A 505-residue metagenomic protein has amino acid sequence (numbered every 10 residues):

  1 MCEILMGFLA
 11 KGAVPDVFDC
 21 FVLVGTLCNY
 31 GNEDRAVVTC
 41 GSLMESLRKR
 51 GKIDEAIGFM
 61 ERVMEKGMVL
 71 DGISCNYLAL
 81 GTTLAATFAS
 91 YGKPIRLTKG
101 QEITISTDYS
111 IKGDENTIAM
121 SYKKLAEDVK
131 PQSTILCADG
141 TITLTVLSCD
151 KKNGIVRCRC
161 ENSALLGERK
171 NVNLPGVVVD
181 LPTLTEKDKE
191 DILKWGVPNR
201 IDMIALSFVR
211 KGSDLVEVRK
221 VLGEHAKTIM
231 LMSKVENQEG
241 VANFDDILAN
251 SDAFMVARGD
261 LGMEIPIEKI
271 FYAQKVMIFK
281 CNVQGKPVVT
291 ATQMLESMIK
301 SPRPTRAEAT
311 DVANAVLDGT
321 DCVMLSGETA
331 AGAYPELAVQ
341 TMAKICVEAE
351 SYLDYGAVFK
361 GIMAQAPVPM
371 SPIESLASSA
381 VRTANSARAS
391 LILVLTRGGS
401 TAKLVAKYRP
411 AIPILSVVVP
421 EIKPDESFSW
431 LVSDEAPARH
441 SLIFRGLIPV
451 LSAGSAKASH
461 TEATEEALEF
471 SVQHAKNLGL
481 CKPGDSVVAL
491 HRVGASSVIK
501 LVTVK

Functional and structural regions predicted by a protein language model:
M1-C2, D16-F21, G25, A36-G41 (+4 more regions): Pentatricopeptide repeat
V14-P15, K49, V69-L70, A411: Short coil loop/turn residues that delineate tetratricopeptide repeat
N32, K52, E348-S351: Ankyrin-repeat interhelical turn/loop motif and analogous interhelical turns in ankyrin-like alpha-helical repeat
L80-K505: Non-catalytic helical/linker scaffolds that mediate oligomerization, partner binding, and domain coupling around large
